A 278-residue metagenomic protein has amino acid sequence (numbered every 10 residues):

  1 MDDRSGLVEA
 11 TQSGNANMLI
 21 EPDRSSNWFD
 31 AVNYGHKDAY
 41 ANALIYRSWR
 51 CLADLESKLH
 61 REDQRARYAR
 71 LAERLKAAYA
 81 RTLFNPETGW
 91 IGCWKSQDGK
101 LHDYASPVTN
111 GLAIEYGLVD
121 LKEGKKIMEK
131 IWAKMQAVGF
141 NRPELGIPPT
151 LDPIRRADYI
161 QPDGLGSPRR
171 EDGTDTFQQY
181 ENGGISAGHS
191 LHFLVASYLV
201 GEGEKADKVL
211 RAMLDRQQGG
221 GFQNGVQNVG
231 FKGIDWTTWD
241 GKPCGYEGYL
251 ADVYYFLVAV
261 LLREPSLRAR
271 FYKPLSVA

Functional and structural regions predicted by a protein language model:
V8, I91: Short clusters of hydrophobic/aromatic residues that line enzyme substrate/ligand-binding pockets
A10-Q12: Active-site cradle of extracellular carbohydrate-active enzymes
N15-Y46, E56: Aromatic-lined, polymer-binding surfaces characteristic of secreted/periplasmic polysaccharide-degrading enzymes
H36-K58, E62, A66, R70-E73 (+6 more regions): Active-site core of glycosidic bond-cleaving carbohydrate-active enzymes
A78-L83: Short amphipathic coiled-coil heptad-repeat segments
R270-A278: Surface beta-strand/loop "capping" patches
